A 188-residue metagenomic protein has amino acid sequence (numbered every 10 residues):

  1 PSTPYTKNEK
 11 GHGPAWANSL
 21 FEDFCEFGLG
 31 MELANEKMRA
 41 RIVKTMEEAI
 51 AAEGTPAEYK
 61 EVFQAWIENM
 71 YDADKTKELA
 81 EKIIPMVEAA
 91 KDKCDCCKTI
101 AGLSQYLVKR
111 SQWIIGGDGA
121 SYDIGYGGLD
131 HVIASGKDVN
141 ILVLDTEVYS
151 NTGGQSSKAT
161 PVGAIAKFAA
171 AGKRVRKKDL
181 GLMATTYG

Functional and structural regions predicted by a protein language model:
P1-C25: Terminal amphipathic helices with adjacent charged low-complexity linkers/tails
P1-N8, A90-N151, Q155, G188: Thiamine diphosphate
P1-Y5, L33, K37, R41 (+3 more regions): Carboxylate/His-rich catalytic cores and anion/metal-binding grooves
N18-T55, Y106-V108, A166-G188: Conserved thiamine diphosphate
M38-C94: Low-complexity, highly charged intrinsically disordered N-terminal segments that act as targeting/localization
D74, I100-L103, D179-G181: A broad, low-specificity signal for short, low-complexity segments enriched in glycine/proline and polar/charged
V139-Y187: Phosphate/pyrophosphate-binding betaalpha-module
